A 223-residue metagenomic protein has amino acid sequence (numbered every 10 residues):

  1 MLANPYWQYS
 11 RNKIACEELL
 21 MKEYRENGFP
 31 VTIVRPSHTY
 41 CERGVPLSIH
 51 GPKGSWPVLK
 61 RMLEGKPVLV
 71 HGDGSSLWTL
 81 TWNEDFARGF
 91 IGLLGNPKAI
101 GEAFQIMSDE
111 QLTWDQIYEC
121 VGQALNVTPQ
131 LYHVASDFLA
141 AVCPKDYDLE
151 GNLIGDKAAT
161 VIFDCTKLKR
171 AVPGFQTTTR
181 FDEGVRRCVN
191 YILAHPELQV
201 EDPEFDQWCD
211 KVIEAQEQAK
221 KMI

Functional and structural regions predicted by a protein language model:
L2-I33, E42: Active-site Tyr-X1-5-Lys
R11, T81, L112, F163 (+1 more regions): Residue-level signal for the nucleotide or nucleotide-sugar donor/cofactor binding architecture
N27, T39-P57, L93-F104, V127-P129: Glycine/proline-rich active-site loop of Rossmann-fold NAD(P)-dependent oxidoreductases
S37-C41, S75-L77, Q111: Short, solvent-exposed loop/turn segments at secondary-structure junctions
T39, P57-H71, V127-Y132, T166: A short C-terminal helix-loop "cap" of Rossmann-like NAD(P)-dependent dehydrogenase/epimerase domains
H50-V58, V70-L94, G101-E102, Q116: Substrate-positioning beta->alpha
L77, K157-T160: Glycine/small-residue-rich pyrophosphate-binding loop that anchors the diphosphate of NDP-sugar donors
G92-L153, C165, R170-A171, R187 (+3 more regions): Mid/C-terminal beta-alpha module of Rossmann-like enzyme folds, strongest in SDR-family dehydrogenases/epimerases
